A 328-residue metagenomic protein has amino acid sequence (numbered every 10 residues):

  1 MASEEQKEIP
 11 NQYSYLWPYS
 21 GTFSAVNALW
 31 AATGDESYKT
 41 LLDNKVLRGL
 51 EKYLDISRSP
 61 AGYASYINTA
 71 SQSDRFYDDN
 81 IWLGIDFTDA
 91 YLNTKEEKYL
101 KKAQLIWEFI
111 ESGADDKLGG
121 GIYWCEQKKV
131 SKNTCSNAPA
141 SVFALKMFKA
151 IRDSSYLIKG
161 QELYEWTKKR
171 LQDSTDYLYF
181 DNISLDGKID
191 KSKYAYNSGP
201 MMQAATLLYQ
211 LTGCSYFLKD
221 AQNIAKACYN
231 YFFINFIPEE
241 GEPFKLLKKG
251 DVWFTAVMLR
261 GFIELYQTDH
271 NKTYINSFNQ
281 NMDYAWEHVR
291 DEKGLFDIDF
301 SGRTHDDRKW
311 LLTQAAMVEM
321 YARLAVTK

Functional and structural regions predicted by a protein language model:
M1-A25, L29-D78, K132, Y216 (+2 more regions): CBM-like carbohydrate-recognition segments
Y15-S24, W82-I85, C135, A140-S141 (+4 more regions): Structural recognition of the beta-strand scaffold that forms the well-ordered cores of secreted hydrolase catalytic
L29-D43, D89-L105, M147-E162, S174 (+3 more regions): Structural helix-adjacent loops and short alpha-helical linkers that scaffold large soluble proteins
K39-A150, S154-I158: Extended ligand-binding groove/face enriched in aromatic
T134-A140, A144-F148, Y156-L207: Active-site cradle of extracellular carbohydrate-active enzymes
I189-Y231, I237-P238: Flexible, glycine-rich surface segments
